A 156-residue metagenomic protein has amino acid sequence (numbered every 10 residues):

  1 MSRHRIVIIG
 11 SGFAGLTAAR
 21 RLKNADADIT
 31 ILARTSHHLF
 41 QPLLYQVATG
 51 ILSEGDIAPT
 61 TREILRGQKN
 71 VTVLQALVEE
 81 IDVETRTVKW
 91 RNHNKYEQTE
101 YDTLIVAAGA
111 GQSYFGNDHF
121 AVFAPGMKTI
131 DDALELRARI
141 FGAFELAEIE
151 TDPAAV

Functional and structural regions predicted by a protein language model:
M1-Q75, E79-E80, V156: Beta1-alpha1 glycine-rich phosphate/pyrophosphate-binding loop at the start of Rossmann-like nucleotide-binding domains
M1-R3, V71-V156: FAD-binding core/adjacent interface of flavoenzyme oxidoreductases
